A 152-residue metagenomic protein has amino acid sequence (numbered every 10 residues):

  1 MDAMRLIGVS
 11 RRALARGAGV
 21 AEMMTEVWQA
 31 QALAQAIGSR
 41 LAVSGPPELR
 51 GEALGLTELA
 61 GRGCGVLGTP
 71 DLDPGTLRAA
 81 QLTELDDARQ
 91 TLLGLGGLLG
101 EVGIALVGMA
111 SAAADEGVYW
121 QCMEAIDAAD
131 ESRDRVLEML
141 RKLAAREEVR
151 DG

Functional and structural regions predicted by a protein language model:
M1-P47: Leu/Val/Ala/Ile-rich N-terminal alpha-helices, chiefly Sec-type signal peptides and the beginnings
L6-S10, I37, A53-L56, G63 (+1 more regions): Generic structural signal of hydrophobic/aromatic residues within well-ordered alpha-helices of folded domains
L14, G63-L67, E147: Short, flexible helical or helix-coil boundary motifs
V20-V27, R50-A53, T57-A60, L85-L99 (+2 more regions): Amphipathic, non-membrane alpha-helical segments in soluble helical-bundle scaffolds
Q35-G38, G61-G68, G103, D134: Short alpha-helix boundary/capping elements
A42-R78: Alpha-helical segments in soluble extracytoplasmic regions
L67-C122: Amphipathic protein-protein interaction modules
L98-G152: Preference for long, well-ordered alpha-helical segments
